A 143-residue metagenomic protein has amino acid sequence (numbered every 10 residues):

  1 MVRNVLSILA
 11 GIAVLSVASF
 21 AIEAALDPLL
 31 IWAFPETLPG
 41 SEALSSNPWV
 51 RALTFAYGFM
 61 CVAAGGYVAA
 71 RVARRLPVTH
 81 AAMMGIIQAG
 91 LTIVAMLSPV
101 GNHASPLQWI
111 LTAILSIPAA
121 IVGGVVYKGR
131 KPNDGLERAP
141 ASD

Functional and structural regions predicted by a protein language model:
M1-D143: Juxtamembrane/disordered regions of integral membrane proteins
